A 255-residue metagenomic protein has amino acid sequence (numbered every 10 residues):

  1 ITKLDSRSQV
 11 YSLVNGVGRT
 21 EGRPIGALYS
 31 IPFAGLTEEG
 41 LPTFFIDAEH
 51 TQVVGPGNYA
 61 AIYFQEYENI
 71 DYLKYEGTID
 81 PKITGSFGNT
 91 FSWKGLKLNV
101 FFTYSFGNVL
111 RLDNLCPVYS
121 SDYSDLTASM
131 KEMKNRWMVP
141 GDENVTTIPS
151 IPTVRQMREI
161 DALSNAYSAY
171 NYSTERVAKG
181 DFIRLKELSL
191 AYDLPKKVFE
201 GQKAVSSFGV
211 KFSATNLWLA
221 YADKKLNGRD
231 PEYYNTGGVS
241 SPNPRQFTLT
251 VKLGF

Functional and structural regions predicted by a protein language model:
I1-S8, P42, G107-D113, Y123-S124 (+2 more regions): Outer-membrane beta-barrel proteins
I1-T78, Y119, D125-M130, K134-S150: Conserved small-residue
T2, S92, T103-S105, S213-L217 (+1 more regions): Outer-membrane beta-barrel pore domains and translocons
I83, K94-L96, D181, A204-F208 (+1 more regions): Outer-envelope beta-barrel architecture signal
G95-V100, K197-V198: Repeated loop/turn-to-beta-strand initiation elements of outer-membrane beta-barrel proteins
V100, V210-F212, V251: Membrane-embedded beta-strand positions of outer-membrane beta-barrel proteins
G107-A204, F208-G209: Extracytoplasmic gating/loop element in the C-terminal half of outer-membrane beta-barrel translocons and assembly
N243-F255: Outer-membrane beta-barrel "beta-signal"
